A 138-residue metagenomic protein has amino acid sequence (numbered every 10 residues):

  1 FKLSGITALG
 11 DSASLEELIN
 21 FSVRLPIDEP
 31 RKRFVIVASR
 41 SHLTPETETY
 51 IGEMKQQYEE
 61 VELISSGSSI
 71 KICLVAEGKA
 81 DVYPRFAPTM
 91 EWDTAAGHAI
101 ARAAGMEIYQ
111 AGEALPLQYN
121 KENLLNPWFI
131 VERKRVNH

Functional and structural regions predicted by a protein language model:
F1-H42: Active-site phosphate/ATP/adenylate-binding loop shared across adenylate-forming ligases
G5, S41-T44, P88, V136: Short acidic/polar capping segments at secondary-structure boundaries
D11-I19, P30, E48-Q56, I64 (+1 more regions): Oxyanion/phosphate-interacting regions
V37-S41, V61-S65, S69: Domain-scale recognition of functional cores that engage charged ligands
A38-G52: Secondary-structure junction motif
